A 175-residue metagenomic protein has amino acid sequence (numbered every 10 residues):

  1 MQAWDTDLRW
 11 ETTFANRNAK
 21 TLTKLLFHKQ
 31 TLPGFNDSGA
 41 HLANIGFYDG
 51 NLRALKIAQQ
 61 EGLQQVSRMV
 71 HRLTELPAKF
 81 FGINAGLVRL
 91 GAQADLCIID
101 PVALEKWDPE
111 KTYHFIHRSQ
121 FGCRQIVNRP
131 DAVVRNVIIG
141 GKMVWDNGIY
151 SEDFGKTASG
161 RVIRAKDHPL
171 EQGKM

Functional and structural regions predicted by a protein language model:
M1-M175: Active-site microenvironment of metallo-dependent hydrolases
